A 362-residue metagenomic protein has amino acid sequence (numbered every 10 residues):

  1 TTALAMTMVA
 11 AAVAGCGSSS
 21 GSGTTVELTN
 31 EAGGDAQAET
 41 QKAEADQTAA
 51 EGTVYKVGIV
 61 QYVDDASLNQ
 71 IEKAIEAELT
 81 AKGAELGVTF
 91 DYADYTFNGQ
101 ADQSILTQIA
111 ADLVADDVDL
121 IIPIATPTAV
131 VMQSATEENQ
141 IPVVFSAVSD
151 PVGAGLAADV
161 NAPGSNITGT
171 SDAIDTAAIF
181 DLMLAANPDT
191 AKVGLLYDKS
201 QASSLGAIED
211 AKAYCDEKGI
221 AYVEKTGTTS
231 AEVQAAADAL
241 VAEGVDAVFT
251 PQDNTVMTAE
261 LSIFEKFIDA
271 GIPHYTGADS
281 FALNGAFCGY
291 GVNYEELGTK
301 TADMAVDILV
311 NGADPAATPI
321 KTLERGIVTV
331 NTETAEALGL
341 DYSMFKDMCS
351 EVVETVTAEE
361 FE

Functional and structural regions predicted by a protein language model:
T1-S19: Sec-dependent N-terminal signal peptides of Gram-positive bacterial secreted proteins and lipoproteins
V13-V26, A32-G34: Bacterial lipoprotein signal-peptidase II cleavage site
G33, A49-A77, K82, A93-S104 (+2 more regions): Extracytoplasmic "Venus flytrap"
A45-E51, D150-K192, V292-A313: Hydrophobic alpha-helical segments within soluble ligand-binding/sensing domains
V57, I75, T168-K218, D314 (+1 more regions): An alpha-beta-alpha
T89-A115, T226-V241: Structural motif
T96-A158, D253-I268, I272: Beta-alpha junction/loop-to-helix N-cap segments that form part of ligand/metal-binding clefts
D307-E362: Hinge/cleft segment of the Venus flytrap/periplasmic-binding protein
